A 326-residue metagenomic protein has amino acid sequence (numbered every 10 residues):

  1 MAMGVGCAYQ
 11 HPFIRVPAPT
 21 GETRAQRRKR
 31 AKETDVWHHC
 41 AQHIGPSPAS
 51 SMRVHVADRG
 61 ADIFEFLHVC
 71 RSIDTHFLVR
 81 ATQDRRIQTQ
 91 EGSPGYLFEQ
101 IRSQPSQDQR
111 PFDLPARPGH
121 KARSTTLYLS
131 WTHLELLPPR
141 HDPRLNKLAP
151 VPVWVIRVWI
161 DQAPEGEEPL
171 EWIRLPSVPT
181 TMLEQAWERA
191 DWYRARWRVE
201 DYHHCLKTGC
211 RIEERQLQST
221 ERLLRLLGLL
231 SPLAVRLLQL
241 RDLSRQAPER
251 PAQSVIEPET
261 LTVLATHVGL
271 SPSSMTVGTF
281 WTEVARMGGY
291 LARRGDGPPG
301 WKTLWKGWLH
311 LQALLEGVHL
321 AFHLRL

Functional and structural regions predicted by a protein language model:
M1-L326: Single, function-defining residue in the core of a domain
